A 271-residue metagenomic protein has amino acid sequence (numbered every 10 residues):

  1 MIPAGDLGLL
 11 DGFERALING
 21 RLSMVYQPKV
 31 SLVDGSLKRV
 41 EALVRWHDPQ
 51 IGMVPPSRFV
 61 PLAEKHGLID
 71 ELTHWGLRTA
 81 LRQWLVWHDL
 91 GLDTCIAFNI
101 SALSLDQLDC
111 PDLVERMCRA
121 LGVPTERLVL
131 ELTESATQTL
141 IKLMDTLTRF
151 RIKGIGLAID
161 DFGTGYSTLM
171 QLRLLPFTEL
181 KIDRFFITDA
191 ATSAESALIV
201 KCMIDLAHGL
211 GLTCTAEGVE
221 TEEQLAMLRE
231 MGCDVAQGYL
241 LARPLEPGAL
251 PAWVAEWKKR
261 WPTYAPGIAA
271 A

Functional and structural regions predicted by a protein language model:
M1-I2, A16, L32-S36, P49 (+3 more regions): EAL-family c-di-GMP phosphodiesterase catalytic domain
I2-Q27: Short, basic/aromatic recognition patches
G5-G8, I18, E64, L68-T73 (+3 more regions): Signal-transducing alpha-helical linker
L9, A42, L62-A63, G76-W84 (+5 more regions): Structural preference for long, well-ordered alpha-helical segments in enzyme cores
L17, H88, R151: Conserved ATPase "switch" residues in P-loop NTPase domains
V25-P61, A80, L180: A short, well-structured catalytic beta-strand-centered motif of the EAL phosphodiesterase domain for c-di-GMP
V25-Q27, C95-A97, Q237: PAS and PAS-like sensory modules
D34-E41, L68-K142, G218: Catalytic core of bacterial c-di-GMP phosphodiesterases, primarily the EAL and HD-GYP domains, capturing alpha-helical
